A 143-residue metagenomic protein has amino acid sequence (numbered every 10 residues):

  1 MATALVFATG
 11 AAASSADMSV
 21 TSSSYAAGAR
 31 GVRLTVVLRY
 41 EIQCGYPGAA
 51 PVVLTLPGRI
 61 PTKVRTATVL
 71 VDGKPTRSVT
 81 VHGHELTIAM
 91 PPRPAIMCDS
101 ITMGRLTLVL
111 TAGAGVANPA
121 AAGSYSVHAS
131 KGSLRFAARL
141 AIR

Functional and structural regions predicted by a protein language model:
M1-A13: Secretory targeting and sorting signals
A13-R143: Ser/Thr/Pro/Gly-rich, low-complexity intrinsically disordered stalk/linker tracts of secreted and surface-exposed
